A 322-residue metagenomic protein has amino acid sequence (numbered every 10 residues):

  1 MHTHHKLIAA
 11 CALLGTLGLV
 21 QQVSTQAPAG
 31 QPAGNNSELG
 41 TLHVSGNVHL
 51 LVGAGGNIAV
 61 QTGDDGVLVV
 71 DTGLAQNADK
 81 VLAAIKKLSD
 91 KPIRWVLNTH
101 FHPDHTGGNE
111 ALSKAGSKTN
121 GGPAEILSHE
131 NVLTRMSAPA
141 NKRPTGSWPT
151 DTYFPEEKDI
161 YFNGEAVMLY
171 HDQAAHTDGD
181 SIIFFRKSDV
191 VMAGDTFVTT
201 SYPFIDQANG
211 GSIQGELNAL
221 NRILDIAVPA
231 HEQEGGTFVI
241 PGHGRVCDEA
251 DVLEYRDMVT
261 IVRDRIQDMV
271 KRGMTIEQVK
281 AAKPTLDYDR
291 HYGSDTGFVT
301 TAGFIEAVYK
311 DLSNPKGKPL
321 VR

Functional and structural regions predicted by a protein language model:
M1-A10: Bacterial N-terminal signal peptides that target proteins for export
G18-Q31, P229-G235, R245-R322: Accessory terminal helices/loops
V23-G46: Short N-terminal segments immediately surrounding and downstream of signal-peptide cleavage
L39-K86, S181-D195: Conserved beta-strand hairpin/beta-sheet module of binuclear metal-dependent hydrolase folds, prominently
T41, D64-L68, Q76-A124: Active-site metal-binding motif and surrounding structural segment of the metallo-beta-lactamase
H43, G122-P123, L127-Q173, T177-G179 (+2 more regions): Metallo-beta-lactamase
N47, Q61, D71, I85 (+10 more regions): Divalent metal-coordination and catalytic microenvironments
G66-V67, T72-Q76, D159, A166 (+1 more regions): Metallo-beta-lactamase
